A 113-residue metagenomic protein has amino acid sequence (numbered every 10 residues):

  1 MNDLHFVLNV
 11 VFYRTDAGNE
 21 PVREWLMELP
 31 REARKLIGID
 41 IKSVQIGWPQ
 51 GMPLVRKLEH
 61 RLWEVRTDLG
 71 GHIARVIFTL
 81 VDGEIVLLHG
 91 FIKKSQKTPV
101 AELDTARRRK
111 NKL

Functional and structural regions predicted by a protein language model:
M1-I73, V81-I85, I92-L113: Basic, Lys/Arg-enriched alpha-helical interface segments
V76: Hydrophobic/aromatic beta-strand elements that line small-molecule binding cavities or substrate pockets in beta-rich
